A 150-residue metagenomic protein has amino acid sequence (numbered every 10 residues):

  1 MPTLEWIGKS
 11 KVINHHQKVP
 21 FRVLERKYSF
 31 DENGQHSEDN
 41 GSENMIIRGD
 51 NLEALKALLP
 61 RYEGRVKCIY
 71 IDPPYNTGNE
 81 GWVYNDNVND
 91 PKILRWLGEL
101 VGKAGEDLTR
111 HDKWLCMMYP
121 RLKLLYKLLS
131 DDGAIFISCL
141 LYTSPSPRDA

Functional and structural regions predicted by a protein language model:
M1-Y70, Y75-L122, D132: DnaQ-like (DEDDh/DEDDy) 3′-5′ exonuclease domain used for proofreading and 3′-end trimming on nucleic acids
L128: Conserved helix-to-beta-strand junction in the class I
I135-F136: Conserved beta-strand signature within the Rossmann-like core of class I S-adenosyl-L-methionine
Y142-A150: Single conserved hydrophobic/aromatic residue that forms the stacking wall/gate of nucleotide- or nucleobase-binding
